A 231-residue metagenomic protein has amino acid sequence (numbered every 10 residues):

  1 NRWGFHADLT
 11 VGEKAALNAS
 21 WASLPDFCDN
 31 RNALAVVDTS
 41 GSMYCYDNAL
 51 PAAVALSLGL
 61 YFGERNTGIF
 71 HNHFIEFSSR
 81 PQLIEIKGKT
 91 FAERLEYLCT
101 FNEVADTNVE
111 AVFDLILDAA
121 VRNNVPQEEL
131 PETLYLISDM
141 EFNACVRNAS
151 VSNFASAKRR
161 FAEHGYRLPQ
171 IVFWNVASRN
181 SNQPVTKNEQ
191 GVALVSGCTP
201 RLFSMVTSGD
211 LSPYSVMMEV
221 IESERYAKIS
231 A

Functional and structural regions predicted by a protein language model:
N1-A231: Acidic, glycine-rich A-domain
